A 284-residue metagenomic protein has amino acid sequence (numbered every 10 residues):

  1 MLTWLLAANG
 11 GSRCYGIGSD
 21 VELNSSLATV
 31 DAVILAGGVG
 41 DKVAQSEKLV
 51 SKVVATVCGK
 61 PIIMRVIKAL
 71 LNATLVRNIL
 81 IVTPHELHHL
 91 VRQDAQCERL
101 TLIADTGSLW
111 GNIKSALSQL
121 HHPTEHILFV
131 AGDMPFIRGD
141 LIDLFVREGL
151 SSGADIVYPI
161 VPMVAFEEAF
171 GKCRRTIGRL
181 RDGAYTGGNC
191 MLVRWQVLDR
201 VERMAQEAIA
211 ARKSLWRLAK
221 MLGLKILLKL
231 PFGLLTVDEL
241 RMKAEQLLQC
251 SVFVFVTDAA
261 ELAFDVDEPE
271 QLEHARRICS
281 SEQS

Functional and structural regions predicted by a protein language model:
L2-L5, C14-K48: N-terminal nucleotide-binding beta1-loop-alpha1 segment
L49-R65: Short catalytic helix/loop segments, enriched in acidic residues and glycine and frequently bearing histidine
A69-L75: Short, acidic, metal-binding catalytic loop of nucleotide-sugar glycosyltransferases
V76, H85-R99: Acidic donor-binding segment of Leloir-type glycosyltransferases
Q93-H126, F136-I137: Short phosphate-binding loop-to-helix
V130-G132: Active-site acidic Asp-centered loop
G139-Q246, T257-E261: Conserved core of the sugar-phosphate nucleotidyltransferase
E268: Short, conserved phosphate/pyrophosphate- and ester-handling motifs at nucleotide-, phospho-/glycolipid
